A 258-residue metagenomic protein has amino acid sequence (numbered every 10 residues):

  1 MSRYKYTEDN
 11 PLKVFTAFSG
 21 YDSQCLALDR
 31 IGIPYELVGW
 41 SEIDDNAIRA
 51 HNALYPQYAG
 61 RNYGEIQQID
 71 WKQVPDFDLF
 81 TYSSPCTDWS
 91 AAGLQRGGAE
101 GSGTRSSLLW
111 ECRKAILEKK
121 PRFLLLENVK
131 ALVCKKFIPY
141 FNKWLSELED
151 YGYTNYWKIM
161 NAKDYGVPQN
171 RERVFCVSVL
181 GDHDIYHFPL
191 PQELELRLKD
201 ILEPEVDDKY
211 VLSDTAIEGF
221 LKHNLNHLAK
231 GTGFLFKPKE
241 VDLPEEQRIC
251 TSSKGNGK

Functional and structural regions predicted by a protein language model:
M1-D9: A short, basic/flexible loop-to-alpha-helix module at the beginning of a structural domain
E8, G32-P34, V74, E118: Alpha-helix termination/capping residues and helix-transition junctions
L12: Nucleotide donor/acceptor-binding cores
F15-Q67: SAM cofactor-binding core of SAM-dependent methyltransferases, primarily the Rossmann-like beta-alpha-beta module
G20, Y35, Y58, T81 (+2 more regions): Short, functionally important structural connectors and interaction interfaces within domains
W40, Y63, T81, L125-L126: Generic enzyme active-site microenvironment
I69-L79, W89-K258: Class I S-adenosyl-L-methionine
S84-P85: Short glycine-/small-residue-rich Rossmann-like dinucleotide-binding loops
